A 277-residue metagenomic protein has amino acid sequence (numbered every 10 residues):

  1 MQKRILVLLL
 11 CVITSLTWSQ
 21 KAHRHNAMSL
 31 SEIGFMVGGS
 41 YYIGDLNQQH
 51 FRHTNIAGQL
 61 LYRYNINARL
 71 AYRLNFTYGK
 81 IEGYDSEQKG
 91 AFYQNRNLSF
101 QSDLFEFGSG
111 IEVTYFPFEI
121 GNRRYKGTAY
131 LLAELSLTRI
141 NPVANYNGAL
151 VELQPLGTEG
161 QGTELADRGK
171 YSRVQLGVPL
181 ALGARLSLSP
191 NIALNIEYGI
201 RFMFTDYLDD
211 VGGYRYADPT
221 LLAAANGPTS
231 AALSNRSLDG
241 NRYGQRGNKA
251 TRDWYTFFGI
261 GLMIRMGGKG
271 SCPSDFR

Functional and structural regions predicted by a protein language model:
Q20-N65, P142, D253-K269: Short glycine/proline- and aromatic-enriched beta-strand/turn motifs that initiate or cap beta-hairpins
S29, R52-I56, D103-F107, G127 (+2 more regions): Residues that define the transmembrane beta-barrel architecture of outer-membrane proteins
F35-G39, L60-Y64, S109-V113, A133-L135 (+3 more regions): Residues on the lipid-exposed face of transmembrane beta-strands in outer-membrane beta-barrel proteins
S40-Y42, G79-G83, F116, S136-P142 (+2 more regions): Structural signature of outer-membrane beta-barrel domains
I43-Q48, F92-F100, F118, T163-K170 (+1 more regions): Extracellular loop and loop/strand-boundary signature of outer-membrane beta-barrel proteins
R69-Y72, E119, N191-L194, K269-S271: Repeated loop/turn-to-beta-strand initiation elements of outer-membrane beta-barrel proteins
L70, N75-P155: Gram-negative (and chloroplast) outer-membrane scaffold detector with strong preference for beta-barrel transmembrane
S136-D253: Outer-membrane beta-barrel transmembrane domain signature
